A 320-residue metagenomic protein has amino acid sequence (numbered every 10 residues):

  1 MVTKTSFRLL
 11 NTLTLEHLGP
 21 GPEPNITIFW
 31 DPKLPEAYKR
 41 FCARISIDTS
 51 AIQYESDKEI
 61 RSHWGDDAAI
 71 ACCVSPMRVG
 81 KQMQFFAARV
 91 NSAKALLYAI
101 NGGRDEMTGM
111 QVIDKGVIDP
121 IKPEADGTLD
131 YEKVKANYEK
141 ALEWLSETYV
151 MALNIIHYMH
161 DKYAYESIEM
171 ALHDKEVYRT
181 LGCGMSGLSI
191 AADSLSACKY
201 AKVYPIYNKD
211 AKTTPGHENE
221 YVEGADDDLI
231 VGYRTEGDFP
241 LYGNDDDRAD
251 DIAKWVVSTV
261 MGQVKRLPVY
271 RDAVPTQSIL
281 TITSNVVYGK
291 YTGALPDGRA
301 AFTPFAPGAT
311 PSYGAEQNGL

Functional and structural regions predicted by a protein language model:
M1-L320: Conserved catalytic cores of very large enzyme subunits
